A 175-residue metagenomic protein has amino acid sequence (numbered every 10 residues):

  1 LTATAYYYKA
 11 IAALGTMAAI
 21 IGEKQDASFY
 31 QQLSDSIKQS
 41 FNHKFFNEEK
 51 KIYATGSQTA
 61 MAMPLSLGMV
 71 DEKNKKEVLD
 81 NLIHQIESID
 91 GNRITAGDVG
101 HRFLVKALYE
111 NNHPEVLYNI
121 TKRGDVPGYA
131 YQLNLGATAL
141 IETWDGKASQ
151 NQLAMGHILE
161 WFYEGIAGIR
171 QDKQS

Functional and structural regions predicted by a protein language model:
L1-S175: Active-site core of glycosidic bond-cleaving carbohydrate-active enzymes
